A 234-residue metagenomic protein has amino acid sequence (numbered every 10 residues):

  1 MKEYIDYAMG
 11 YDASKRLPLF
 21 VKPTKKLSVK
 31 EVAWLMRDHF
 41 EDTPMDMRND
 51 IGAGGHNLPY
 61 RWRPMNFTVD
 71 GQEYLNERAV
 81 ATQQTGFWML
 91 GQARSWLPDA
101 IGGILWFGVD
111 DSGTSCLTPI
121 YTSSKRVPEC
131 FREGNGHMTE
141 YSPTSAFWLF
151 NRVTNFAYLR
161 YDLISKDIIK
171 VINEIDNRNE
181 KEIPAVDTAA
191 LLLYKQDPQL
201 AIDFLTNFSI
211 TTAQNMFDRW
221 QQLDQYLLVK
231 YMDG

Functional and structural regions predicted by a protein language model:
M1-G234: C-terminus-biased signal that marks the final domain/tail of proteins
